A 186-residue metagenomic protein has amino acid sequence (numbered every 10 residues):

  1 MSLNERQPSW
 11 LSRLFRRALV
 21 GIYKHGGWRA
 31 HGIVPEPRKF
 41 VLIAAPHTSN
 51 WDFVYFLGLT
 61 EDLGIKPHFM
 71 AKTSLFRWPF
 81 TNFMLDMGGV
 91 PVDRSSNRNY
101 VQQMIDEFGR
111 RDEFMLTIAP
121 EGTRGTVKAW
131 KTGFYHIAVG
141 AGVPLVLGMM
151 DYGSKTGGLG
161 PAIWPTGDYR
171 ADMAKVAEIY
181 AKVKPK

Functional and structural regions predicted by a protein language model:
M1-H31: Extreme N-terminal tail/first-helix region
L3, H25-K182: Soluble catalytic domains of membrane acyltransferases
P185-K186: Charged, glycine-interspersed solvent-exposed loop segments at helix/strand-loop junctions that cap or gate access
